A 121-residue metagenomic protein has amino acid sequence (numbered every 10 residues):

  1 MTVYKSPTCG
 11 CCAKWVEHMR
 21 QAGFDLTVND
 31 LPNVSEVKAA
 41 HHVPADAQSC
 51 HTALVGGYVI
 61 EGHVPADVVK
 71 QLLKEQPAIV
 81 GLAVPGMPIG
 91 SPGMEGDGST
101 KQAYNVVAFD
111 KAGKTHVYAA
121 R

Functional and structural regions predicted by a protein language model:
M1, M19-R20, S35, H42 (+2 more regions): Generic, low-specificity signal for short hydrophobic/alpha-helical stretches with a mild N-terminal bias, encompassing
M1-V16, R20-A22: Local sequence-structure signature of Cys/Sec-based thiol-disulfide redox active-site neighborhoods
T2, F24-T27, V59: Short, flexible active-site loop motifs that bind/organize anionic cofactors or intermediates
Y4-S6, N29-P32, H63, P85-M87: Active-site-proximal beta-strand/loop segments in catalytic clefts of secreted hydrolases
P7-T8, T27, H42: Charged, low-complexity surface patches
T8, W15, D30-N33, P65-V69: Stable alpha-helical elements in mature extracytoplasmic
V16-E36: Conserved helix-turn-beta segment immediately C-terminal to the redox Cys motif in thioredoxin-like folds
A40-R121: Thiol/selenol-based redox catalytic cores and closely related redox-interacting motifs
